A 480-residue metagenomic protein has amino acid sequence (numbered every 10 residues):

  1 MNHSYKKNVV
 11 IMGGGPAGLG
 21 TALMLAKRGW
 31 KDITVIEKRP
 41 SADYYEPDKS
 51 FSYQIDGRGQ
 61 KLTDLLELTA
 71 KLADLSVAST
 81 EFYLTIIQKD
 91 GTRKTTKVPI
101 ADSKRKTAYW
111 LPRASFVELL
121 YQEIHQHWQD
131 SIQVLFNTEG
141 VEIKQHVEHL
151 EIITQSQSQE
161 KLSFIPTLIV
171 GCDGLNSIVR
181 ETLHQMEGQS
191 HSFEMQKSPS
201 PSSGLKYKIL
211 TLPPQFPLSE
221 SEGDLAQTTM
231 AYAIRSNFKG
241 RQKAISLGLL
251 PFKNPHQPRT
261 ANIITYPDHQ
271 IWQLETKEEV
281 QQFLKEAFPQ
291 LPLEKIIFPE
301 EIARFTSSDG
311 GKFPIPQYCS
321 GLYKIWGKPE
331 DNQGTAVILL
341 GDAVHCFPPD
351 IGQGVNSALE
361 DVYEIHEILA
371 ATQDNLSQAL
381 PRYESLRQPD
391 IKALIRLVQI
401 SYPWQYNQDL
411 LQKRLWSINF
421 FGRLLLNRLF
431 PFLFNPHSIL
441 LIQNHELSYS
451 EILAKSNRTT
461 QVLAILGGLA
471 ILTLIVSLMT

Functional and structural regions predicted by a protein language model:
N2-V9, D56-I209: Conserved N-terminal helical subregion
G13-G15: Glycine-rich Rossmann-fold phosphate-binding loop(s) that bind the pyrophosphate of adenine dinucleotide cofactors
G18-L19: N-terminal Rossmann-fold NAD(P) dinucleotide-binding loop
A26-D48: Glycine-rich FAD pyrophosphate-binding loop
V35-I36, G171, L340: Generic enzyme active-site microenvironment
T138, V147-T306: Conserved FAD-binding catalytic core of PHBH/FMO-like flavoproteins
P267-E364, I368-N375: FAD/FMN-dependent oxidoreductases across multiple families
E301-D309, E367-T480: C-terminal helical "tail/cap" subdomain of flavin- and related membrane-associated enzymes
